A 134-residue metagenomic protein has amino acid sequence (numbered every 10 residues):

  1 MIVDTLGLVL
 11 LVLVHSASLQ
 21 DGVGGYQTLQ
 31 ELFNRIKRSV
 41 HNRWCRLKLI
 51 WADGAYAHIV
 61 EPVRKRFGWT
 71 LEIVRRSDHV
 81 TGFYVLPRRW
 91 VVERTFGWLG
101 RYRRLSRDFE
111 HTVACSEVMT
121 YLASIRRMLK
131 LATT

Functional and structural regions predicted by a protein language model:
M1-T5, L13-S16: Short, structured patches in soluble enzyme cores that scaffold and shape functional sites
L13-S39: Active-site beta-loop-alpha junctions of metal-dependent nucleic acid enzymes, especially the RNase H-like/DDE
S18, K37-C115: Helix-centered, glycine/charged polyanion-binding patches within enzymatic domains that contact phosphate-containing
Q30, G97, T120-S124: Generic alpha-helical structural context detector
M119-T134: Charged phosphate-binding loop/patch that engages nucleotide di/tri-phosphates or the phosphate backbone of nucleic
